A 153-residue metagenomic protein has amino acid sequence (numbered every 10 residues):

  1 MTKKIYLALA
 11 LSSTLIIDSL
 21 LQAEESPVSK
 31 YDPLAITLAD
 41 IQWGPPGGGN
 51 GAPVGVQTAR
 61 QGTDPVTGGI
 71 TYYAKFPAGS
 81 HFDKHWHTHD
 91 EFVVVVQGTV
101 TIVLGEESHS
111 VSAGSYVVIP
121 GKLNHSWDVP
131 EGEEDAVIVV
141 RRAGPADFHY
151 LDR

Functional and structural regions predicted by a protein language model:
M1-L9: Bacterial N-terminal signal peptides that target proteins for export
A8-D18: Bacterial N-terminal signal peptides
A23-G68, R153: A short, N-terminal "cap"/entry segment at the start of jelly-roll beta-barrel domains of the cupin/DSBH fold
V28-I36, S126-R153: Double-stranded beta-helix
G51-P53, P65-T67, W86, V94 (+2 more regions): Extracellular/periplasmic catalytic domains that process cell-envelope and extracellular macromolecules
I70-H87, G121: Conserved short histidine dyad/triad with adjacent acidic residue
P77-S80, H87-G105: Glycine- and acidic-residue-biased ligand/ion/polar-headgroup-sensing regions
G105-L123: Short acidic-glycine-tyrosine-enriched beta hairpin
